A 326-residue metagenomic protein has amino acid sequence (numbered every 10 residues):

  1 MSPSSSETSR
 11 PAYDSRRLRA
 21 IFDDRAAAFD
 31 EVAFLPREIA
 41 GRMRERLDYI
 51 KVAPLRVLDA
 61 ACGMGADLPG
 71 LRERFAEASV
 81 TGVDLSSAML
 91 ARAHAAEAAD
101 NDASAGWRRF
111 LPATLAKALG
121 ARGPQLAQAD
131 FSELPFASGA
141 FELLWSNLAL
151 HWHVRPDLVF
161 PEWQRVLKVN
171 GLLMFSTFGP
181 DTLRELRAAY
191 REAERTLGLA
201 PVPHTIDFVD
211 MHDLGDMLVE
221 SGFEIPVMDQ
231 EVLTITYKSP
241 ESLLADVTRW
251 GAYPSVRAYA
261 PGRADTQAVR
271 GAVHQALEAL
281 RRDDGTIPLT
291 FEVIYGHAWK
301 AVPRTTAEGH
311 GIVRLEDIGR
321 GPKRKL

Functional and structural regions predicted by a protein language model:
M1-A28, G41: N-terminal, positively charged/glycine-rich alpha-helical extensions of SAM-dependent methyltransferases
F34-L55, A66-G70: Conserved alpha-helix/loop element of class I SAM-dependent methyltransferases that forms part of the SAM/SAH-binding
R56-L134, L158: Class I SAM-dependent methyltransferase SAM/SAH-binding core
S132-L144: A short acidic, Gly/Pro-enriched loop at the edge of an enzyme's catalytic core that lines a small-molecule cofactor
E142-R155: A short SAM/SAH-binding and catalytic strip from SAM-dependent methyltransferases
D157-V169: A short glycine-rich, Lys/Arg-flanked "PGG" loop and its adjoining helix->strand segment in the class I
M174-P240, Y253-R263: Conserved catalytic/acceptor-binding region of the Class I
S242-L326: C-terminal lobe and adjacent flexible extensions of AdoMet/dcAdoMet transferase-like proteins
